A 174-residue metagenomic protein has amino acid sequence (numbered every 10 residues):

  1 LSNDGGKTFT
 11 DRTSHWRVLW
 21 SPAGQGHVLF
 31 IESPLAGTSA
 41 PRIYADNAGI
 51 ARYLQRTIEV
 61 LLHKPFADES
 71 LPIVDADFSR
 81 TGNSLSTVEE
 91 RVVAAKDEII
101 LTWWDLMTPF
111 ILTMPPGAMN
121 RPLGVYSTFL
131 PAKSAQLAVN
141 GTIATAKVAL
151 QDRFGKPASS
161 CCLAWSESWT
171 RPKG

Functional and structural regions predicted by a protein language model:
L1-G174: Targeting-peptide/extracellular-domain and disordered-appendage signature
